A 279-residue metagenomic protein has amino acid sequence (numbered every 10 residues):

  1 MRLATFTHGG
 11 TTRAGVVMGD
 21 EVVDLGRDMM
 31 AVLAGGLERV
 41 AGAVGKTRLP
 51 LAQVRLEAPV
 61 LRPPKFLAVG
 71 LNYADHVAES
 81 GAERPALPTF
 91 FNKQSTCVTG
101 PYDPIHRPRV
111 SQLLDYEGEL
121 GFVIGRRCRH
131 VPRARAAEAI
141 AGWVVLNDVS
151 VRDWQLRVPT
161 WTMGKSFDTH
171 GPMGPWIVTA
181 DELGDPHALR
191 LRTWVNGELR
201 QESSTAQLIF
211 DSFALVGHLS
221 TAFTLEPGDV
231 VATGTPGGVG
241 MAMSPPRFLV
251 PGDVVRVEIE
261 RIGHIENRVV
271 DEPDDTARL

Functional and structural regions predicted by a protein language model:
M1-P88, R256, P273-L279: N-terminal non-catalytic cap/leader segment that marks the start of a structured domain
G9, L49, R55, P59 (+3 more regions): Catalytic-pocket segment enriched in acidic/His residues
A14, E119-V123, V144, R192: Residues embedded in well-ordered beta-strands
D20-E21, T96, E198, I262: Well-ordered beta-strand scaffold positions
R84-P101, Y116, V250-R261: Structural signature of FAD isoalloxazine-binding scaffolds in flavoprotein oxidoreductases
G100-G121: A structural-propensity feature for long, helix-poor, extended segments
R129-V144: N-terminal accessory regions of nucleic-acid-interacting proteins
